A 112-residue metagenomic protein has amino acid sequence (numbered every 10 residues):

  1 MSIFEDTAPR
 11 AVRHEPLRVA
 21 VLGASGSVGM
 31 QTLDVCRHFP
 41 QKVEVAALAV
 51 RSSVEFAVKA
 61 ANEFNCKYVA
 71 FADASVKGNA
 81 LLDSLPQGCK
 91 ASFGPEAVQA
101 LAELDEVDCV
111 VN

Functional and structural regions predicted by a protein language model:
S2-V69: N-terminal Rossmann-like dinucleotide-binding module
A49-S52, S75, E96: Short beta->alpha linker loops
V54-A57, A74-L81: Short, charged/polar "capping" segments at the starts of alpha-helices and the immediately preceding loops
N62-N65, N79, N112: Detector for Asparagine
F71, V111-N112: Redox-cofactor binding/interface segments in oxidoreductases and associated redox assembly factors
L81-V111: A structured beta-alpha segment of the ubiquitous adenosine-cofactor-binding alpha/beta core
